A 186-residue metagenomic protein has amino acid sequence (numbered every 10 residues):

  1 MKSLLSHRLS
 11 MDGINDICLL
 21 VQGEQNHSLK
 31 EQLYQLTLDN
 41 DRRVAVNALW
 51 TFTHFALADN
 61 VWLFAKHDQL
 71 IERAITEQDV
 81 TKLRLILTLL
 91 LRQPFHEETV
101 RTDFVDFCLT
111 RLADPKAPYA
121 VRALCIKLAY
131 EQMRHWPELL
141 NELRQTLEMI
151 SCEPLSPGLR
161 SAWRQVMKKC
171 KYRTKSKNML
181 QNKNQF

Functional and structural regions predicted by a protein language model:
M1-F186: Alpha-helical scaffold domains
